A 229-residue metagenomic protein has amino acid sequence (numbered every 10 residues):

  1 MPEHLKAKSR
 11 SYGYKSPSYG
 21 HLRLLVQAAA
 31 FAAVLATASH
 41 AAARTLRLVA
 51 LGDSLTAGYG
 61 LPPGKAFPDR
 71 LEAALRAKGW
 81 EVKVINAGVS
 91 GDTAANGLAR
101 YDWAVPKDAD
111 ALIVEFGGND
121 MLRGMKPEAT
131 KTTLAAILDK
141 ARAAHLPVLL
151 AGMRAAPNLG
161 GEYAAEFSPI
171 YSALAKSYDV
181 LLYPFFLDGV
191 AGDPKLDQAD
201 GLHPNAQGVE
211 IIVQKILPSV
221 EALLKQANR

Functional and structural regions predicted by a protein language model:
P2-A29: Bacterial N-terminal signal peptides that target proteins for export
K6, W80, N96-R229: Alpha-helical cap/lid subdomain in secreted, periplasmic, or secretory-pathway luminal O-acyl-processing enzymes
R23, Y59, G201: Catalytic tyrosine of NAD(P)H-dependent dehydrogenase/reductases that use a Tyr as the general acid/base
A38-S39: N-terminal signal peptide c-region/cleavage motif recognized by signal peptidases
A42-S90, R100-D108: Serine-esterase "nucleophile elbow" of acetyl-processing enzymes
G91-A95: Acidic-and-aromatic substrate-binding clefts and catalytic sites of carbohydrate-active enzymes
